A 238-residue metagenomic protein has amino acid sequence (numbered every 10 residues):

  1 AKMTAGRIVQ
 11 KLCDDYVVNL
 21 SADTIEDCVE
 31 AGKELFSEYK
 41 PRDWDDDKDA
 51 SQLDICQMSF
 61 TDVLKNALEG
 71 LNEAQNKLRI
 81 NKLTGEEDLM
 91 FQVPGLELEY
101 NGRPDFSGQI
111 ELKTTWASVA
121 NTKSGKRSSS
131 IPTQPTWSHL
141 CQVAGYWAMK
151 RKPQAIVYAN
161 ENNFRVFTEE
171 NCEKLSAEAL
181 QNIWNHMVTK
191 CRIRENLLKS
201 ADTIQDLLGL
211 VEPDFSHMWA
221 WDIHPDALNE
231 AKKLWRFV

Functional and structural regions predicted by a protein language model:
A1-R103: Metal-dependent nuclease catalytic cores that hydrolyze phosphodiester bonds in DNA/RNA, characterized by
K2, P132-T136, E173, A177-L180: Flexible, glycine- and charge-enriched loops at secondary-structure boundaries
V9, W137-K150: An active-site-proximal "capping" alpha-helix that borders the catalytic cofactor pocket
C13-S21, T114-A117, A148-R151: Hydrophobic/aromatic-lined pockets within catalytic cores
T84, G108-L112, Q154-Y158: A structural signal for short, well-ordered beta-strand segments and their strand-loop junctions that often border
L89-Q142: Non-catalytic protein-protein interaction segments used by genome-maintenance enzymes to assemble and couple activities
W147-V238: Metal-dependent nuclease catalytic regions and adjoining charged, substrate-binding loops involved in nucleic-acid end
